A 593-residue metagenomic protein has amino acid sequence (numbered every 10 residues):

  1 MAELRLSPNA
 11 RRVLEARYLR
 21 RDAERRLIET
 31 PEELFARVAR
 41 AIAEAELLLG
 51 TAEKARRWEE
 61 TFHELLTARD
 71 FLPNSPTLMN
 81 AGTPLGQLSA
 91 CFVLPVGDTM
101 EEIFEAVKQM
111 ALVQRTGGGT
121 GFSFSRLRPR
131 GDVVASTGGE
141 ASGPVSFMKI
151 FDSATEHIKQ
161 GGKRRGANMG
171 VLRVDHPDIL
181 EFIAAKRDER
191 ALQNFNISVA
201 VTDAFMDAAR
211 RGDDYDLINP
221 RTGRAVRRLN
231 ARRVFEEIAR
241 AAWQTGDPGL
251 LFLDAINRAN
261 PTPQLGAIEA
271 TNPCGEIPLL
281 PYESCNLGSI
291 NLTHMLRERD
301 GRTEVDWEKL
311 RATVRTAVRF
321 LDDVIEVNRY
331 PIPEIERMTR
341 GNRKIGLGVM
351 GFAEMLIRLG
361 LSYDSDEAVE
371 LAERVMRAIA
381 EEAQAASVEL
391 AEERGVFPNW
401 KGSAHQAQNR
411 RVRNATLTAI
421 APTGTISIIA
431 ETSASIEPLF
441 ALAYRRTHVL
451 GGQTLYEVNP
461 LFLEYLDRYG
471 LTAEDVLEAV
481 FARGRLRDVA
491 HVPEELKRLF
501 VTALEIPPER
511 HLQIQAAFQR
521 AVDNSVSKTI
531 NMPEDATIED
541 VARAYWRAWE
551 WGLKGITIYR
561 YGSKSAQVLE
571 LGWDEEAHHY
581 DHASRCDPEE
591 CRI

Functional and structural regions predicted by a protein language model:
M1-L88, L94, R211, F235-Q244 (+5 more regions): Acidic/polar, glycine-rich intrinsically disordered N-terminal extensions of enzymes
E3-L4, S89-W307, Y330, E334 (+2 more regions): Active-site cavity-forming subdomains of large catalytic enzyme subunits
R5, R26-E29, G50-E53, T77-A81 (+14 more regions): Alpha-helix capping and helix-loop boundary segments enriched in small/acidic/polar residues
L6-L14, H63-N80, V174-D175, T316-V327 (+3 more regions): Core structural elements
L48-W58, G119-F122, G162-M169, G249-F252 (+6 more regions): Flexible, glycine/charged-enriched surface loops at secondary-structure junctions
F124, P129-N168, R297-R329, A385 (+1 more regions): A structural-propensity feature for long, helix-poor, extended segments
G275-P278, L321-E326, R410, T418-H579 (+1 more regions): Catalytic alpha/beta core of large soluble enzyme barrels
T313-E336, R340, L361-T423, E494-K497 (+1 more regions): Internal maturation/activation junctions in enzymes
